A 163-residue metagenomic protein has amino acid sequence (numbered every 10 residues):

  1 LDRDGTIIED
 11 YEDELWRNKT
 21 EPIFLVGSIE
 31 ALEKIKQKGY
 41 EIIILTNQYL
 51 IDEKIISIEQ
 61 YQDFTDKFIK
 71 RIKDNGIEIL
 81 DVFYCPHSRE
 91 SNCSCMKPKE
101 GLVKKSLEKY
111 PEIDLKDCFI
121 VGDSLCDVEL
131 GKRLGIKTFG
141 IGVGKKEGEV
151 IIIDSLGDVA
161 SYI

Functional and structural regions predicted by a protein language model:
L1-I43: Active-site neighborhood of HAD-like aspartate-dependent phosphohydrolases
R3, E59, D63-L80, E90-I120 (+1 more regions): Asp-based, Mg2+/Mn2+-dependent phosphohydrolase catalytic module
T6, T46, T138: Ser/Thr-centric signal marking residues that sit in or immediately flank functional binding/regulatory motifs
I8-D10, E53, E129, S161: Conserved protein kinase catalytic core
D10, N47, V143-G144: Histidine-centered beta-alpha loop that forms part of the nucleotide-sugar donor binding/catalytic region in diverse
L15-R17, I51-I55, S88-C93, E147-G148: A short acidic, helix-capping loop that chelates divalent metal ions and anchors anionic groups
S28, L32-T65, D81-S88, G131: Substrate-recognition element of Asp-dependent hydrolases with the DxDx(T/V) motif
